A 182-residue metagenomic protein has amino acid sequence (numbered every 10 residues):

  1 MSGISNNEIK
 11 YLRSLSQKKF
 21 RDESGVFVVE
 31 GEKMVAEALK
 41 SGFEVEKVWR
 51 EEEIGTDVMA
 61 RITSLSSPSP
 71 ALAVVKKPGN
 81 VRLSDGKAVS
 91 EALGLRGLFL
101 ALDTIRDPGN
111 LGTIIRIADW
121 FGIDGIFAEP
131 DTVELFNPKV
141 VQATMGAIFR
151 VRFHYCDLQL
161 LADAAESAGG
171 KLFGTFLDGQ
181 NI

Functional and structural regions predicted by a protein language model:
M1-R50, T132-V133: Boundary-proximal intrinsically disordered activation/regulatory segments immediately upstream of a helical core
D22, S41, P68, A168-G169: Structured helix-beta-strand junction loops
E37-A38, I62, T144: Residues that scaffold the ATP/ADP-binding catalytic core of kinase and kinase-like folds
E53-P78: Glycine/small-residue-rich loop that forms an oxyanion/phosphate-binding "nest" at active or ligand-binding sites
V74-S90: Glycine-/acidic-rich phosphate or pyrophosphate-binding loops and their flanking alpha/beta elements
D85-G86, S90-G179: RNA substrate-binding interface of SAM-dependent RNA methyltransferases
I182: Short clusters of hydrophobic/aromatic residues that line enzyme substrate/ligand-binding pockets
